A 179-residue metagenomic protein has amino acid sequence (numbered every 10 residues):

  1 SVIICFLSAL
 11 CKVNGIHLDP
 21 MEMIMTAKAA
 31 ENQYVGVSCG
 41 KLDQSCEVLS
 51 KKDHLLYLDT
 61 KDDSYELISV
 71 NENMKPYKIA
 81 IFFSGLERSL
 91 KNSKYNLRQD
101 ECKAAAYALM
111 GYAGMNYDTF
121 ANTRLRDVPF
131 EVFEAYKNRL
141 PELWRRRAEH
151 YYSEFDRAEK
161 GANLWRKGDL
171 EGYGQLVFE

Functional and structural regions predicted by a protein language model:
S1-E72: Gly/Ser-rich oxyanion-binding loop with an adjacent helix/lid that shapes the negatively charged ligand pocket
H54-E179: C-terminal nucleotide
